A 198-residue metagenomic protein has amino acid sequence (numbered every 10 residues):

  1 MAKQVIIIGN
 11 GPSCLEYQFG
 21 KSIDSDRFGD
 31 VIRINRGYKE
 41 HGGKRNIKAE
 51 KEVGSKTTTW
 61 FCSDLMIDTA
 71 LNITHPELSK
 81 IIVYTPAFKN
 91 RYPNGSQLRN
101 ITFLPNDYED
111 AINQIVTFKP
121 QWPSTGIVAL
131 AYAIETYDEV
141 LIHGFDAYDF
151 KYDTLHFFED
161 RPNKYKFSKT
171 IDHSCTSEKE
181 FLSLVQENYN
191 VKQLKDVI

Functional and structural regions predicted by a protein language model:
M1-I198: Metal-ion/cofactor- or nucleotide/acyl-coenzyme-handling active-site neighborhoods
